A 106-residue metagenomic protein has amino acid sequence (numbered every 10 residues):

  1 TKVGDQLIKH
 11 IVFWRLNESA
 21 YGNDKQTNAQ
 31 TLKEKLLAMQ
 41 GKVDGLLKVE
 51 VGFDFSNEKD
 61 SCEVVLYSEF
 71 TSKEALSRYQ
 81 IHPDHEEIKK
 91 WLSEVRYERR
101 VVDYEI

Functional and structural regions predicted by a protein language model:
T1-C62, T71-R78, Y104-I106: Short S/T/G/P-rich N-terminal loop/turn motif that feeds into the first structured element of a domain
V51, I88, R100: Glycine-rich, flexible loop/turn motifs
F70-V95: C-terminal structural segments of small proteins and small subunits
S93-I106: Charge-dense polyanion-binding interfaces
